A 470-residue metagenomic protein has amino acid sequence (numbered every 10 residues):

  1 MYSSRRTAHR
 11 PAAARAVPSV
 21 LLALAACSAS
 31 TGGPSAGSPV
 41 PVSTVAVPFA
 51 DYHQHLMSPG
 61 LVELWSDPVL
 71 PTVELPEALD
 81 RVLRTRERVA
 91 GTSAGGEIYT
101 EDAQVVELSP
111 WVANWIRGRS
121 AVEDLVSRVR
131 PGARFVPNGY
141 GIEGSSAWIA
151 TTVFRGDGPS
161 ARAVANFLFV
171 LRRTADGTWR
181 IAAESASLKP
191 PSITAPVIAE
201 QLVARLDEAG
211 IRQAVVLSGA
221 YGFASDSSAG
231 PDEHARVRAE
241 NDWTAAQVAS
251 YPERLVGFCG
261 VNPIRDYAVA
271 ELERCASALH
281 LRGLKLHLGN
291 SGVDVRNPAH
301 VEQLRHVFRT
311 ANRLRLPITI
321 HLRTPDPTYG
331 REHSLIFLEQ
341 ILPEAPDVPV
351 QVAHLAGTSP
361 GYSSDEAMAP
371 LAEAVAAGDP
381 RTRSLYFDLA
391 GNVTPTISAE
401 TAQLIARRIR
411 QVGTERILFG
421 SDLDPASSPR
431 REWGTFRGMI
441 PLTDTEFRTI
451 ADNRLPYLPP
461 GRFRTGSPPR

Functional and structural regions predicted by a protein language model:
R15-A26: Bacterial N-terminal signal peptides
A26-T31, P39-P48, L64, S93-A94 (+4 more regions): Mid-to-C-terminal alpha-helical segments outside catalytic/metal-binding sites
A50, L64-D67, P71-L75, R81 (+2 more regions): A solvent-exposed, acidic/Ser-Thr-rich amphipathic alpha-helical stretch
A50-P59, H321, H354: Histidine-centered divalent metal-coordination motifs
V122, F135-G141, T152-F154, N166-R173: Hydrophobic/aromatic beta-strand elements that line small-molecule binding cavities or substrate pockets in beta-rich
V164-L188: Short beta-strand edge/turn micro-motifs at domain boundaries
R212-Q213, A220-D326, E332: Active-site gating/metal-coordination segments in enzymes
R282-G283, R296-L418: Catalytic pocket-lining loop regions of alpha/beta-barrel enzymes, especially the amidohydrolase/enolase/GH5 lineages
